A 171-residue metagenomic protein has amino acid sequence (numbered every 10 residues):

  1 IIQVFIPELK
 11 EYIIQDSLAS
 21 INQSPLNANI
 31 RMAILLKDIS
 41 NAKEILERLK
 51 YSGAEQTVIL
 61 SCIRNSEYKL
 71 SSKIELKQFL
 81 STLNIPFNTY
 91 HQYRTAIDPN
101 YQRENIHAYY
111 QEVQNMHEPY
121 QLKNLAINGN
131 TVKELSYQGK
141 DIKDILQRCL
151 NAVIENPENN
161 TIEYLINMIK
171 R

Functional and structural regions predicted by a protein language model:
I2-R171: C-terminal subdomains that position terminal phosphate/3'-OH groups for nucleotidyl transfer/ligation, primarily on
